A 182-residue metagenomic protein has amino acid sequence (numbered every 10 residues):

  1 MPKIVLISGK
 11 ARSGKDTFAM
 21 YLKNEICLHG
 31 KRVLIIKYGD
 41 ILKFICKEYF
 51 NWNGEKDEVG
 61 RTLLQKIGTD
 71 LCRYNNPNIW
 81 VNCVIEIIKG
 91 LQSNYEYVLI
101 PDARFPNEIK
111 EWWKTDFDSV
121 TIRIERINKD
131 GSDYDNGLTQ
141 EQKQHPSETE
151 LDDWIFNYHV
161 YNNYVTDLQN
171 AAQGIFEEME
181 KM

Functional and structural regions predicted by a protein language model:
M1-V5: Extreme N-terminal starter segment of soluble prokaryotic enzymes
I7, I100: Hydrophobic anchor at the beta1->P-loop junction of P-loop NTPases
K10: P-loop (Walker A) phosphate-binding loop of NTP-binding proteins
K15: Conserved lysine of the Walker
F18: Hydrophobic positions on the alpha1 helix immediately C-terminal to the Walker A/P-loop
N24-L34: Post-Walker A helix-loop "phosphate-sensing" segment adjacent to the P-loop in P-loop NTPases
L34-V98: ATP-dependent small-molecule kinase phosphotransfer cores that center on conserved nucleotide phosphate-binding segments
N78, C83, T115, V120-M182: Small-molecule kinase domains that catalyze NTP-dependent phosphoryl transfer to phosphate-bearing small molecules
